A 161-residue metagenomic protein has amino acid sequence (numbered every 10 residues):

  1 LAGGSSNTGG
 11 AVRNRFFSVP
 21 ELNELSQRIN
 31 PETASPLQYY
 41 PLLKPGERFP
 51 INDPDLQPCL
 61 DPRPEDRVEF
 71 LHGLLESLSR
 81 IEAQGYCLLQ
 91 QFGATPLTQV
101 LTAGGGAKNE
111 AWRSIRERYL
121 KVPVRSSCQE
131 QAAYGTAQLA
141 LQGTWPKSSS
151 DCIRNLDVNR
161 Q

Functional and structural regions predicted by a protein language model:
L1-V100, K108-R160: Active-site core segments that coordinate phosphate-bearing ligands/cofactors across diverse enzyme families
